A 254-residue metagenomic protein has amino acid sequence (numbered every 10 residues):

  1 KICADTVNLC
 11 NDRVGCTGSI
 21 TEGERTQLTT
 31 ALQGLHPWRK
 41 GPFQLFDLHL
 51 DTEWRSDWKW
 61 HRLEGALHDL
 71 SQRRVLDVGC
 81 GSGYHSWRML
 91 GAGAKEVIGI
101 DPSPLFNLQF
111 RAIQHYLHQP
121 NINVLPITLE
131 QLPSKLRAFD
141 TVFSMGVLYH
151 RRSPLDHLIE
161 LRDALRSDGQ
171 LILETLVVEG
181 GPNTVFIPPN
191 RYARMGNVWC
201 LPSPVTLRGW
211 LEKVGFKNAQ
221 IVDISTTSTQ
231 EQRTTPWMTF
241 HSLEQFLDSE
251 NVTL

Functional and structural regions predicted by a protein language model:
K1-L35: N-terminal auxiliary segments of SAM/dcSAM-dependent transferases
R73-G81: Conserved class I S-adenosyl-L-methionine
S82-G93: Conserved SAM-binding loop of SAM-dependent methyltransferases across substrates and taxa, primarily the Class I
D140-P154: A short SAM/SAH-binding and catalytic strip from SAM-dependent methyltransferases
L155-Q170: A short glycine-rich, Lys/Arg-flanked "PGG" loop and its adjoining helix->strand segment in the class I
L176-V198: Short, glycine-/aromatic-enriched active-site segment of Class I SAM-dependent methyltransferases
W199-G215: Short alpha-helix
K217-S249: Conserved catalytic loop of SAM-dependent methyltransferase domains
